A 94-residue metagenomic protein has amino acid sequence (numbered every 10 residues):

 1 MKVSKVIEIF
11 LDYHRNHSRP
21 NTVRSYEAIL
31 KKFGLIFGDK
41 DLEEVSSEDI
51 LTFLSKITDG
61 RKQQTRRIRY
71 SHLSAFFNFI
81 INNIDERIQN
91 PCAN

Functional and structural regions predicted by a protein language model:
V3: Gly/serine-rich nucleotide phosphate-binding loop at the start of the catalytic core of nucleotide/ADP-ribose-handling
E8-N21, A28-N94: N-terminal core-binding DNA-recognition domain of tyrosine recombinases/integrases
